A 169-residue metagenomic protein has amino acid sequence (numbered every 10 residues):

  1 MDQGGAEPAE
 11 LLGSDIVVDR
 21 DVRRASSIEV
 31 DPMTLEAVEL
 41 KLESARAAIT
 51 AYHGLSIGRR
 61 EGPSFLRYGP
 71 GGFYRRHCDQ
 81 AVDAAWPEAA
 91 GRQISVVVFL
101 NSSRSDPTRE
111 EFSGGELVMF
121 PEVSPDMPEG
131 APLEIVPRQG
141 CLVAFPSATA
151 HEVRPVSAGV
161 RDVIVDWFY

Functional and structural regions predicted by a protein language model:
M1-A144, A148-Y169: Fe(II)/2-oxoglutarate oxygenase catalytic core
